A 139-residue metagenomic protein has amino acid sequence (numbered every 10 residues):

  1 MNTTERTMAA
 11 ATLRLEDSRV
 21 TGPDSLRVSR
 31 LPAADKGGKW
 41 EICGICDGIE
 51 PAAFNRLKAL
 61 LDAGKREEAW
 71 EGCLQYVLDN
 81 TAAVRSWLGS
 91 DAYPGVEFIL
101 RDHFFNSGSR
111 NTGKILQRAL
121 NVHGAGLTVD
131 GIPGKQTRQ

Functional and structural regions predicted by a protein language model:
M1-Q139: Cell-wall polysaccharide-cleaving catalytic domain and substrate-binding groove, primarily in peptidoglycan/chitin
